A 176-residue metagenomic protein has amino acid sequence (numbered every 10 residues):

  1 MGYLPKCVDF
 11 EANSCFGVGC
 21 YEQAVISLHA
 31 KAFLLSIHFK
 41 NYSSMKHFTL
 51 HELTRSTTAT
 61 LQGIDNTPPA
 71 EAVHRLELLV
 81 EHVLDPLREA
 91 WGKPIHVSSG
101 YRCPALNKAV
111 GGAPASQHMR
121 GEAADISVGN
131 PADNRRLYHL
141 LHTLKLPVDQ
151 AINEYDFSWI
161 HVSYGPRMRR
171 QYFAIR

Functional and structural regions predicted by a protein language model:
Y3, D9, N13, H38-Y42: Intrinsic-disorder-associated, low-complexity terminal segments enriched in Asp/Asn/His/Tyr and depleted of Lys/Arg
F33-A90, Q171-R176: Extracytoplasmic cell-surface/polysaccharide-interacting catalytic and binding patches
H38-S43, A115, M119-R120, V128-R176: Catalytic cores and adjacent binding grooves of peptidoglycan-active enzymes
E81-G111: Extended, low-complexity, intrinsically disordered C-terminal regulatory tails of eukaryotic serine/threonine kinases
A90-G92, M119-A123: Short connector loops at helix/strand junctions that flank enzyme active sites, especially segments positioning acidic
